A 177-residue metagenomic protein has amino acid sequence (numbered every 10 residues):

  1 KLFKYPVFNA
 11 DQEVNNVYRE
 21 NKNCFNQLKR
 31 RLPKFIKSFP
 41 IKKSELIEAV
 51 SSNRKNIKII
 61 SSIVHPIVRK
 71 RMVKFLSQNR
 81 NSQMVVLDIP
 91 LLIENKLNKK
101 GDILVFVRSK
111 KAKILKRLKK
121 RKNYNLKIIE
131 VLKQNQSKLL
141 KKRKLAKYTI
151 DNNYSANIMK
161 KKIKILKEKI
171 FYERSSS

Functional and structural regions predicted by a protein language model:
K1-Q12: A conserved segment at the C-terminal end of the G1
L2-F3, F25-K29, K111-K119, L126 (+1 more regions): An amphipathic alpha-helix signature
Y5-V7, L104, T149: Conserved beta-strand scaffold positions in the cores of enzyme catalytic domains, especially in NTP/NDP-utilizing
Q12-N15, S109-A112, Q134, A156: Short, acidic/turn-prone active-site loops that include or flank metal/cofactor- and phosphate-binding residues
Q12-N81: ATP-dependent small-molecule kinase phosphotransfer cores that center on conserved nucleotide phosphate-binding segments
I60, V86, I150: Residue-level signature of catalytic and energy-coupling elements of molecular machines, predominantly ATP/GTP-dependent
R71-M72, R80, K99-K100, K120-F171 (+1 more regions): Small-molecule kinase domains that catalyze NTP-dependent phosphoryl transfer to phosphate-bearing small molecules
R71-N79, M84-R121: ATP-dependent NMP and nucleoside kinases share a basic, alpha-helical "lid"
